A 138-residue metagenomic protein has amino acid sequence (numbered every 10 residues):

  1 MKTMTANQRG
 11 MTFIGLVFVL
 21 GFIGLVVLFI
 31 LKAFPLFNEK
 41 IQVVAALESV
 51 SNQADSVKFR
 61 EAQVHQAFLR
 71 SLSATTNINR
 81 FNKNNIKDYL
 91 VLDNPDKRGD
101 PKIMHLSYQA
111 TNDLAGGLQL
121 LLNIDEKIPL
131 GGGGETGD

Functional and structural regions predicted by a protein language model:
T3, Q8-Q63: Alpha-helical assembly-interface signal, strongest on the long, hydrophobic N-terminal helix that forms
F18, F29, T75, A110 (+2 more regions): Localized chelating/binding microdomains that coordinate divalent metal ions or stabilize phosphate-bearing
E39, D100-M104, Y108, I124-E126: Envelope-exposed proteins and targeting segments
L47, L106-N112: A mature extracytoplasmic/lumenal domain signature
S51-G99: Short amphipathic secondary-structure patches
K87, G99-H105, A115-Q119: Extracytoplasmic
N112-D138: Low-complexity, S/T/G/P-rich flexible repeat/linker segments used as non-globular hinges and stalks within
